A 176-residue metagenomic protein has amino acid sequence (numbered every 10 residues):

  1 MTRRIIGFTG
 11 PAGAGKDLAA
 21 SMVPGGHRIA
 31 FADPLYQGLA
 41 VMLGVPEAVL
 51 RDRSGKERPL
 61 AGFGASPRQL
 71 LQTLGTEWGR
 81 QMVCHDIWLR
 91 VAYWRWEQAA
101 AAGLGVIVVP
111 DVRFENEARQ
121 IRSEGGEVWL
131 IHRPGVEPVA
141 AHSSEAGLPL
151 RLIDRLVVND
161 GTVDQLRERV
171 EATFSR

Functional and structural regions predicted by a protein language model:
T2-I6: Extreme N-terminal starter segment of soluble prokaryotic enzymes
F8, V109: Hydrophobic anchor at the beta1->P-loop junction of P-loop NTPases
T9-A12, N116-E124, L130-R176: Small-molecule kinase domains that catalyze NTP-dependent phosphoryl transfer to phosphate-bearing small molecules
K16: Conserved lysine of the Walker
A19: Hydrophobic positions on the alpha1 helix immediately C-terminal to the Walker A/P-loop
G25-F31: Post-Walker A helix-loop "phosphate-sensing" segment adjacent to the P-loop in P-loop NTPases
D33-L104: ATP-dependent small-molecule kinase phosphotransfer cores that center on conserved nucleotide phosphate-binding segments
D111-R113: Short, well-ordered beta-to-alpha junction loops that form the rim of enzyme active sites and present histidine/acidic
